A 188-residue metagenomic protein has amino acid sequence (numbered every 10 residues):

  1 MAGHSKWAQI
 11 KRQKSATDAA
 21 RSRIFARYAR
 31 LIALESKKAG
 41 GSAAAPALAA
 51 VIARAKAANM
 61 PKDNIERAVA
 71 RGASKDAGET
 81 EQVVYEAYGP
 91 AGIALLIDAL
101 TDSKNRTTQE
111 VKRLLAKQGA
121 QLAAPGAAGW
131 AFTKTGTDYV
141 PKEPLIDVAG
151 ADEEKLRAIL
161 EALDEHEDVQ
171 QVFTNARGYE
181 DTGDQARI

Functional and structural regions predicted by a protein language model:
M1-A99, S103-L114, Q118-D138: N-terminal cationic and glycine-rich segments that engage phosphates or anionic surfaces
L122-A124, A131-I188: Positively charged, low-complexity, intrinsically disordered RNA-binding extensions
